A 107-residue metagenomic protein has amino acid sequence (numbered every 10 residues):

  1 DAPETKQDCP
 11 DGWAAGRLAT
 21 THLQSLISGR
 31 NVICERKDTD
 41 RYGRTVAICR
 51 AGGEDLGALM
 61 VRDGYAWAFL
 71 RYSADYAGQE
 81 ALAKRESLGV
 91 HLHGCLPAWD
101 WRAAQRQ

Functional and structural regions predicted by a protein language model:
D1-A66: Electropositive
W67-R71: Short, polar/flexible loop-turn hinges at active-site or ligand-entry regions and domain interfaces
Y72-Q107: N-terminal targeting pre-sequences for secretion and organelle import
